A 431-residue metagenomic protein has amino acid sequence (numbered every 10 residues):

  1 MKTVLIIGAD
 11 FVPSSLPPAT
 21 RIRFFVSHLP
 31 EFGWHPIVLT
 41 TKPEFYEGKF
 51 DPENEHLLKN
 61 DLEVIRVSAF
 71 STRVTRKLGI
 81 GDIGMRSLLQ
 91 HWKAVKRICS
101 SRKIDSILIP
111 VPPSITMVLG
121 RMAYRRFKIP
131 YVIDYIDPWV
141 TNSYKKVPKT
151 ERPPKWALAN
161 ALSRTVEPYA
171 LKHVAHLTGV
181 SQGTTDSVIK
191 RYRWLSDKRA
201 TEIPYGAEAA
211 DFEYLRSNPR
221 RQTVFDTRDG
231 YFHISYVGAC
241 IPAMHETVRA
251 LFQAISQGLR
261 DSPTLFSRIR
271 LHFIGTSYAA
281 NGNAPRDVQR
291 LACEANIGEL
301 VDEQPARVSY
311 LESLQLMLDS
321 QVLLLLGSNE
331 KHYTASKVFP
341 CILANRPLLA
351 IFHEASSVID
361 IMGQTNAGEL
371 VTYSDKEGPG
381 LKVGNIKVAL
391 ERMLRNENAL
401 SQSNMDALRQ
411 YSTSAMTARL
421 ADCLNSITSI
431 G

Functional and structural regions predicted by a protein language model:
M1-I65, H176, G258, P263 (+2 more regions): N-terminal subdomain of nucleotide-sugar transferases
A9, S71-G81, I98-R102, I129-R164: Acceptor-binding helix/loop patch of EC 2.4 sugar-transfer enzymes, predominantly nucleotide-sugar-dependent
V38-S101: A conserved catalytic-core segment of Leloir-type glycosyltransferases
I115-V118, M122-R126, W156-G179: Membrane-proximal helix-turn-helix segments that form the acceptor-binding/catalytic region of lipid-linked
A175, Q315-K331: Acidic donor-binding loop of glycosyltransferase active sites
G183, G206: Carbohydrate-associated surface elements
F225-H245, F252, M416: Conserved donor-binding/catalytic core segment of Leloir-type glycosyltransferases
R268, H272-S277, G282-R307, L311: Nucleotide-activated donor-binding/catalytic signature segment of Leloir-type glycosyltransferases, i.e., the conserved
